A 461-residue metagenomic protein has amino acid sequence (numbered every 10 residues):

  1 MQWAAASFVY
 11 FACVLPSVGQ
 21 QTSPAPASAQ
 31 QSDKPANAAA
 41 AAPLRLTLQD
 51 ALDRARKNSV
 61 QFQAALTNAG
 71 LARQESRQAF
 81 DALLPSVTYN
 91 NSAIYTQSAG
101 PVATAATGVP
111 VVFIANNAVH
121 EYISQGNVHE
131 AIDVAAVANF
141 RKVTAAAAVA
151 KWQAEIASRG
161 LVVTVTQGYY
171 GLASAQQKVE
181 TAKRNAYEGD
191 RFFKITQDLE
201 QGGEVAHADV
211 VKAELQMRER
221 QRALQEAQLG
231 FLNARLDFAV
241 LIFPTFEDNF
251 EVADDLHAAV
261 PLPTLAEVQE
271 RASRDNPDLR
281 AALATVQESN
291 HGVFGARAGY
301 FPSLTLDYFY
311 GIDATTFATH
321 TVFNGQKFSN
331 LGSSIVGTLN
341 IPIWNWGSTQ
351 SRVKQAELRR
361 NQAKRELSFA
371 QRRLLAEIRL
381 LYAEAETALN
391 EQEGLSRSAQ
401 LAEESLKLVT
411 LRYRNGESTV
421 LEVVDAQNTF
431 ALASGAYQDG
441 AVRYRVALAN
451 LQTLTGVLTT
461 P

Functional and structural regions predicted by a protein language model:
M1-F11: Bacterial N-terminal signal peptides that target proteins for export
V9-F11, L15-S23, S28, A40 (+4 more regions): Acidic, low-complexity, intrinsically disordered peripheral segments
Q21-S92, S98, T144, V252-Q287 (+3 more regions): Bacterial Sec-pathway N-terminal export signals of envelope proteins
P35-L44, N90-I132, E251-L265, F294 (+3 more regions): Small/polar, glycine/serine/threonine/aspartate-rich low-complexity segments that form flexible
L52-R56, P110-V111, V205, D209 (+4 more regions): Amphipathic alpha-helical coiled-coil scaffold segments and their short linker/junction regions
A64-A79, A157, L161-E180, R191-F193 (+6 more regions): Amphipathic alpha-helical coiled-coil segments
S76, P85, A131-A136, G292-G295 (+2 more regions): Outer-membrane beta-barrel proteins
G160-S273, E384, A388, T429-F430 (+2 more regions): Periplasmic alpha-helical coiled-coil/stalk elements that build and connect Gram-negative outer-membrane
